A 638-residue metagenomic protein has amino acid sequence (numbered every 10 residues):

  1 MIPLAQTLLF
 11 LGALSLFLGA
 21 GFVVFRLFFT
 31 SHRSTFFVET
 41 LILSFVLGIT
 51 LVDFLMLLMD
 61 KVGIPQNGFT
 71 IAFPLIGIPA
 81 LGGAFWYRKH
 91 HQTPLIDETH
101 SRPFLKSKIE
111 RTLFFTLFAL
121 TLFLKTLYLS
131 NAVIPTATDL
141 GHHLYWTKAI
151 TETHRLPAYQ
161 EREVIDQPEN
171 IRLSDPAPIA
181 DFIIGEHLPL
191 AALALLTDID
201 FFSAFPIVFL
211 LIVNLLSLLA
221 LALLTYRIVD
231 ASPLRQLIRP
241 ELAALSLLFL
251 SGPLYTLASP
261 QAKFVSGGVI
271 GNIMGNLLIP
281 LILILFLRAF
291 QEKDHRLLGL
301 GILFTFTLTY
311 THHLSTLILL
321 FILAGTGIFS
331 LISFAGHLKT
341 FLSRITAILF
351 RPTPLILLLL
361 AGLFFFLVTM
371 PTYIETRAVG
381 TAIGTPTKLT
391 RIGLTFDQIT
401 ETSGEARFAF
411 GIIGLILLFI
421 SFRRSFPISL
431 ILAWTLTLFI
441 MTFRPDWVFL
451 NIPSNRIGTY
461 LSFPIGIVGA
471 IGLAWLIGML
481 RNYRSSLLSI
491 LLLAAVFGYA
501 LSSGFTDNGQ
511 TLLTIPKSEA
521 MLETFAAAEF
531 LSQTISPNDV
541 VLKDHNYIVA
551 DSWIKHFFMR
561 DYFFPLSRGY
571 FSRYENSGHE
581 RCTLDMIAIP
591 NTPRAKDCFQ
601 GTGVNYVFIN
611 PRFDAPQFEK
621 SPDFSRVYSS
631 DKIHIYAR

Functional and structural regions predicted by a protein language model:
M1-L105: Membrane-embedded, hydrophobic transmembrane alpha-helices
T7-A20, G271-L277, I356-I374, A382-L432 (+2 more regions): Alpha-helical transmembrane segments at the extracellular/periplasmic loop-to-helix junctions of multi-pass membrane
G12, L211, M274, A335 (+4 more regions): Extracytoplasmic
E98-I109, P233-R239, E292-H295, A335-P354 (+3 more regions): Membrane-interface helix-loop-helix junctions at transmembrane boundaries of multi-pass membrane enzymes, predominantly
K108-E110, T116-L278, Y460, L513-S518 (+1 more regions): Active-site lumenal/periplasmic loops and adjacent helix-entry segments of GT-C-fold, multi-pass membrane
R111-F115, A119, L237-I238, L242 (+2 more regions): Signature aromatic-anchored transmembrane alpha helix within multi-pass, membrane-resident enzymes that catalyze glycan
D139-L144, N214, N272, L317-I318 (+1 more regions): Hydrophobic/aromatic-rich transmembrane helices and adjacent perimembrane loops
L297-H313: Membrane-interface alpha helices of multi-pass inner-membrane proteins
